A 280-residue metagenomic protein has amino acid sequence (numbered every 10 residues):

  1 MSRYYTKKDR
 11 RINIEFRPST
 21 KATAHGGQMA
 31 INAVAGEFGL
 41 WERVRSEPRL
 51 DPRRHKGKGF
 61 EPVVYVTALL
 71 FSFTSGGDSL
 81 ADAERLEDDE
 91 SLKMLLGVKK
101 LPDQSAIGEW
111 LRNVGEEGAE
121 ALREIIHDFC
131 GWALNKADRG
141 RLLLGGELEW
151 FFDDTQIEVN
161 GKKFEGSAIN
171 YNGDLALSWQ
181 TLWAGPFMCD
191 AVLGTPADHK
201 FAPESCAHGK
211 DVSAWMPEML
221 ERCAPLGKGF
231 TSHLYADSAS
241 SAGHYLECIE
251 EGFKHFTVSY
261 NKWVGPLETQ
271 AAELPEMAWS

Functional and structural regions predicted by a protein language model:
M1-C206, V212-K228, G252: Dynamic "connector" segments at or just before major functional cores
F201-S280: An internal, acidic/charged active-site-proximal segment that coordinates divalent cations and/or engages
